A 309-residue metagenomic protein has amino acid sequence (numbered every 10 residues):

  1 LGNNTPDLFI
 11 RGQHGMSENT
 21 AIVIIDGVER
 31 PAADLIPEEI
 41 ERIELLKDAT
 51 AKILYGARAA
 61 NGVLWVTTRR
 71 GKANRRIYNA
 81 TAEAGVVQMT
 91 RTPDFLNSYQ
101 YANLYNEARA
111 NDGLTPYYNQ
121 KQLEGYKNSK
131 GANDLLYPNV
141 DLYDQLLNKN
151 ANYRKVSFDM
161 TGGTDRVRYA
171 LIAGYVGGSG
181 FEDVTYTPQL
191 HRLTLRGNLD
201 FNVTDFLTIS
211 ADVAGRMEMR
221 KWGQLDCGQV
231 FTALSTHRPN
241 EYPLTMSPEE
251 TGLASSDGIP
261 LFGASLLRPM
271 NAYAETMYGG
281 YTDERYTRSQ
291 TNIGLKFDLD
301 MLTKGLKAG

Functional and structural regions predicted by a protein language model:
L1-F9, Q13-I22, V28-A33, T50-Y286: Membrane-proximal, glycine/serine-rich, low-complexity loop/turn segments characteristic of large bacterial
G27, I36-E39: A contiguous binding-surface segment within folded domains or other stable secondary-structure elements
E39-D48: Phosphoinositide-dependent membrane-docking surfaces
I43-E44, L64-V66, I293: Non-catalytic regulatory/gating segments with a bias toward low-complexity or hydrophobic composition
R196, G294, G305-G309: Transmembrane beta-barrel domains of bacterial outer-membrane proteins
